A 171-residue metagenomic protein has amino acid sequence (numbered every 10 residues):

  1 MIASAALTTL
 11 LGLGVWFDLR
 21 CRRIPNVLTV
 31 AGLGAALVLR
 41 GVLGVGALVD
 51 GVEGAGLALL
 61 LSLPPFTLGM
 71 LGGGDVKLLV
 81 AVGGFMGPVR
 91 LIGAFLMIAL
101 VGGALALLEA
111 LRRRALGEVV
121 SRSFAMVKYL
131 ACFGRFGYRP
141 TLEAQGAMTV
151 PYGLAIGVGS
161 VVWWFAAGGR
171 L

Functional and structural regions predicted by a protein language model:
M1-L171: A membrane-topology feature that recognizes alpha-helical transmembrane segments and their immediate juxtamembrane
